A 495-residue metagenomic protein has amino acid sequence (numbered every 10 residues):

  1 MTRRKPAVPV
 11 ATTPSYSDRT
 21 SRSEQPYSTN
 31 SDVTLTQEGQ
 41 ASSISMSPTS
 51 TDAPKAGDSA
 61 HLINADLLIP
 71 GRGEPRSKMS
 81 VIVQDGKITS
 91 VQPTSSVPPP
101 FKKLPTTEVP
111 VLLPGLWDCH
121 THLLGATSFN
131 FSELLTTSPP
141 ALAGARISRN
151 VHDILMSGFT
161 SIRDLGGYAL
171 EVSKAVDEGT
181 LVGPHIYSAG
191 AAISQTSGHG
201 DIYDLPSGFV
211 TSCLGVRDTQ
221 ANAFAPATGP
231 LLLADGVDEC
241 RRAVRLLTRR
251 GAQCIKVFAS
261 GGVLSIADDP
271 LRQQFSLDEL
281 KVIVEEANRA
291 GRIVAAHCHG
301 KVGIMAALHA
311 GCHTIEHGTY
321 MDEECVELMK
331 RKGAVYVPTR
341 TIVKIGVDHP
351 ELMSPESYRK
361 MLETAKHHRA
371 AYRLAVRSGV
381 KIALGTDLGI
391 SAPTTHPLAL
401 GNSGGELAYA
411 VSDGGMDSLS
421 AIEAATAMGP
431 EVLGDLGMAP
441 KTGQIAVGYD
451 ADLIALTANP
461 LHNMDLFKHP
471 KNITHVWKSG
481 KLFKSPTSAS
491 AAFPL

Functional and structural regions predicted by a protein language model:
M1-P100, L112, P460-N463, K481-L482: N-terminal metal-binding scaffold of metallo-dependent hydrolase/deaminase domains
R3, P140, F258-A370, K381-A383 (+4 more regions): Active-site core of metal-dependent hydrolases
D66, V81, G86, V109 (+17 more regions): Divalent metal-coordination and catalytic microenvironments
P110-E178, T196-I202, H309-A310: Metal-associated gating/positioning segment near the N- to mid-region
S132-A145, Y203-P206, V210-R242, I293-A295: Active-site mouth loops of central-metabolism enzymes
R146-V172, G183-A192, G229, A252-S265 (+3 more regions): Divalent metal-dependent hydrolysis catalytic cores, especially in the metallo-beta-lactamase
R289, K366-N459: His/Asp/Glu-enriched, well-ordered alpha-helical/loop segment that forms or immediately abuts the divalent-metal
A427, Q444-L495: C-terminal cap of metal-dependent C-N hydrolases
